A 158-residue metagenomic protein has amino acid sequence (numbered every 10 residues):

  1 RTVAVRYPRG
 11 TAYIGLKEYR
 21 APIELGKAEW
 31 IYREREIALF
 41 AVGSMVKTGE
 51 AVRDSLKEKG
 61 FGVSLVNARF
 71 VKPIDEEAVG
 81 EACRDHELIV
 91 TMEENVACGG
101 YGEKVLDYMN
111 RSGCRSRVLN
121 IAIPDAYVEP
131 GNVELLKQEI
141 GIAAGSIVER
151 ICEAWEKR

Functional and structural regions predicted by a protein language model:
R1-R158: Thiamine diphosphate
